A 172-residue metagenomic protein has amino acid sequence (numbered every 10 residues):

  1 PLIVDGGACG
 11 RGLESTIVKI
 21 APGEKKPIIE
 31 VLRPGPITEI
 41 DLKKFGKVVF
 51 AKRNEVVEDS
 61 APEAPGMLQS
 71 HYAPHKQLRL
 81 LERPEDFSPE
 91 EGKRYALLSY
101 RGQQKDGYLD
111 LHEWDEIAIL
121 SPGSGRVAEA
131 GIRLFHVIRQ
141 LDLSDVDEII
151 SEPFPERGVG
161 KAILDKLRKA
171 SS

Functional and structural regions predicted by a protein language model:
P1-S172: Active-site-adjacent structural elements in enzyme catalytic cores
